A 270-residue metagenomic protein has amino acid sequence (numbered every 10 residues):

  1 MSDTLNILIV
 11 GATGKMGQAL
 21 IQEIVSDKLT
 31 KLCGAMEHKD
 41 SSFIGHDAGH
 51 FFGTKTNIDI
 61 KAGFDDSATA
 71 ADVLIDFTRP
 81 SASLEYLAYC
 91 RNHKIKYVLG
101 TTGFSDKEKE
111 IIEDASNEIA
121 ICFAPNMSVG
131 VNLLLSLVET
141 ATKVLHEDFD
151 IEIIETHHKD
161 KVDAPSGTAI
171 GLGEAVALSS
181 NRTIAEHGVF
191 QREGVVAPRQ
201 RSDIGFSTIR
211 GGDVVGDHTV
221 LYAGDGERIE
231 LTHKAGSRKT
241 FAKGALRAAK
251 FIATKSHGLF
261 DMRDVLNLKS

Functional and structural regions predicted by a protein language model:
S2-I7: Extreme N-terminal starter segment of soluble prokaryotic enzymes
L8-V10, K15-A68, E147-S270: C-terminal substrate-binding/catalytic lobe of Rossmann-fold NAD(P)-dependent oxidoreductases
C33, K61, K96-V98, A120-C122: Structural detector of well-ordered beta-strand residues that form the stable sheet scaffold of enzyme domains
H38, T102-F104, N126-M127, T156-H158: Short, ordered loop/turn segments at secondary-structure junctions
A71: An anion/phosphate-binding loop that grips the pyrophosphate of nucleotide cofactors and donors
L74-I75: N-terminal Rossmann-like NAD(P) cofactor-binding module of classical short-chain dehydrogenase/reductase
L84-H93, G100-I121, N132, L137-A141: Rossmann-fold NAD(P)-binding glycine/threonine-rich loop
A115-A124, G224-L231: Glycine/charged-rich beta-loop-alpha catalytic/anionic-binding loops adjacent to active sites
